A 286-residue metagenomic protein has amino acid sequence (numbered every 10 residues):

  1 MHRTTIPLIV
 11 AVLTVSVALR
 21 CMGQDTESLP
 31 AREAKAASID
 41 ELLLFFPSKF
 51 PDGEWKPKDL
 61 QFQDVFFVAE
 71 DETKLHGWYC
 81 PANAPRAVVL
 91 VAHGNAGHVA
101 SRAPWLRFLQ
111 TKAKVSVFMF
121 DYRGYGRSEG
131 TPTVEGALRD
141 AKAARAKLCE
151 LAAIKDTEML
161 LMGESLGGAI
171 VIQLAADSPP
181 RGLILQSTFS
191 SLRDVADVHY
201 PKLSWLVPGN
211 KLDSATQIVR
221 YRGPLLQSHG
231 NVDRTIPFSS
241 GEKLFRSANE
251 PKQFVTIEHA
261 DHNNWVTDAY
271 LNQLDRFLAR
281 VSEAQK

Functional and structural regions predicted by a protein language model:
C21-F66: An N-terminal hydrophobic leader/cap segment in hydrolases
E70-K147: Membrane-embedded segments
W105, S214, G223, P237-R246: Short alpha-helix in the alpha/beta-hydrolase fold that links the catalytic acid
I154-S165: Alpha/beta-hydrolase fold nucleophile elbow
G168-G223, T267: Hydrolase active-site cap/lid region
R220-R222, Q227-H229, D233: Short beta-strand/loop motif that positions the catalytic acidic residue of the alpha/beta-hydrolase fold
N231-I236, N263-N264: Acidic catalytic loop of the alpha/beta-hydrolase fold
E242-K286: C-terminal catalytic histidine-bearing segment of alpha/beta-hydrolase fold enzymes
